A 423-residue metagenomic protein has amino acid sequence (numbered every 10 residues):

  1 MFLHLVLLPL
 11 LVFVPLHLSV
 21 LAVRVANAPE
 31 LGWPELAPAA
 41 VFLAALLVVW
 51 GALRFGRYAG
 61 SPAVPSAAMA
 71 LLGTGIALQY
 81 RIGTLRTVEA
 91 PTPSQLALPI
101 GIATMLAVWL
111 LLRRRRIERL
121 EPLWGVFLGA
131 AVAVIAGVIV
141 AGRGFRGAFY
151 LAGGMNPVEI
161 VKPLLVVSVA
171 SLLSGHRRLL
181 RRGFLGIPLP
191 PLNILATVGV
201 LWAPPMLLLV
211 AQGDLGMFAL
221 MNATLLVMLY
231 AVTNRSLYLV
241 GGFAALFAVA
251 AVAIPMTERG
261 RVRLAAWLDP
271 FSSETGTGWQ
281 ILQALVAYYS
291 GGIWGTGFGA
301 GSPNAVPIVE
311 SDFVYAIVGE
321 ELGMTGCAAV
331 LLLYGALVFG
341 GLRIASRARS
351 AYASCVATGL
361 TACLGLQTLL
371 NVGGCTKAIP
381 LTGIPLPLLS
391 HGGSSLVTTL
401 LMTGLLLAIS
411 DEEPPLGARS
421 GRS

Functional and structural regions predicted by a protein language model:
F2-F42, L47-Q212, V372-P387, H391 (+1 more regions): Membrane-helix boundary/helix-loop-helix interface segments in multi-pass membrane proteins
L47, S168, P255-R259, A336-R343 (+2 more regions): Transmembrane alpha-helix boundary/anchor motif
A67-M69, L128-A130, V240-V249, A357-A362: Central hydrophobic cores of alpha-helical transmembrane segments in multi-pass integral membrane proteins
I100, V330-L337: Transmembrane alpha-helices of multi-pass, membrane-embedded glycan-processing enzymes that use lipid-linked
G144-G154, Y238-V330, R349-V356: Hydrophobic, glycine- and aromatic-enriched re-entrant/interface helices and adjoining loop segments
L192-P255, L268: Hydrophobic alpha-helical segments of polytopic membrane proteins
A219-Y238, S302-G326, G383-V397: Interfacial segments of multi-pass membrane proteins
A345-G383, L389: Loop-to-helix entry and N-terminal half of a specific, functionally important transmembrane alpha helix in multi-pass
